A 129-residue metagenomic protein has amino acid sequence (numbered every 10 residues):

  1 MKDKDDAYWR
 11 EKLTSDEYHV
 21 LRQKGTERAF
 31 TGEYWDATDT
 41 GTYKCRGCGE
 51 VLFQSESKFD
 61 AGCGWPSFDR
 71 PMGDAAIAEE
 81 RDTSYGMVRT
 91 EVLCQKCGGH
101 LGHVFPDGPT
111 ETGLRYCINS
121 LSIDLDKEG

Functional and structural regions predicted by a protein language model:
M1-G129: A short Gly-Trp-Pro
